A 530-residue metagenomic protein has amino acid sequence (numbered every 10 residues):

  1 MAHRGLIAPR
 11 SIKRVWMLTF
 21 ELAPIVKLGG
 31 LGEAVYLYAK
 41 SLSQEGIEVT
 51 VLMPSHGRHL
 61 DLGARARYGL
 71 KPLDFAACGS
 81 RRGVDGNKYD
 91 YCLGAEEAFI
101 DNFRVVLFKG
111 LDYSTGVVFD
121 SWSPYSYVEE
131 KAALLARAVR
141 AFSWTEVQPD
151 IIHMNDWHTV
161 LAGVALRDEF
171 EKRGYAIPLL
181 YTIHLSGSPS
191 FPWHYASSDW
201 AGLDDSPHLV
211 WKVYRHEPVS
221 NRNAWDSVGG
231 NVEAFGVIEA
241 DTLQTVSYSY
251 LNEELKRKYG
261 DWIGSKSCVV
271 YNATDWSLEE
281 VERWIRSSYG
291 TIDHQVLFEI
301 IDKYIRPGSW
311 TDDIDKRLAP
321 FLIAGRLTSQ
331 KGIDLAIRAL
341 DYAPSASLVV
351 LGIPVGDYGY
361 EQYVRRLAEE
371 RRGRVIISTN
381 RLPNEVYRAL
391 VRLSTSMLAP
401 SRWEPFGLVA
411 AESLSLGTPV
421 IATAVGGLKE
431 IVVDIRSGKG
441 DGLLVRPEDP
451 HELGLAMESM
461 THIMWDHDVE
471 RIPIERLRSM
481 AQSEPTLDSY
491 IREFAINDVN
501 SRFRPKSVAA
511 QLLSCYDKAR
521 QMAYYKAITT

Functional and structural regions predicted by a protein language model:
M1-T530: Catalytic cores of nucleotide-sugar-dependent glycosyltransferases that transfer UDP/GDP/TDP-activated
